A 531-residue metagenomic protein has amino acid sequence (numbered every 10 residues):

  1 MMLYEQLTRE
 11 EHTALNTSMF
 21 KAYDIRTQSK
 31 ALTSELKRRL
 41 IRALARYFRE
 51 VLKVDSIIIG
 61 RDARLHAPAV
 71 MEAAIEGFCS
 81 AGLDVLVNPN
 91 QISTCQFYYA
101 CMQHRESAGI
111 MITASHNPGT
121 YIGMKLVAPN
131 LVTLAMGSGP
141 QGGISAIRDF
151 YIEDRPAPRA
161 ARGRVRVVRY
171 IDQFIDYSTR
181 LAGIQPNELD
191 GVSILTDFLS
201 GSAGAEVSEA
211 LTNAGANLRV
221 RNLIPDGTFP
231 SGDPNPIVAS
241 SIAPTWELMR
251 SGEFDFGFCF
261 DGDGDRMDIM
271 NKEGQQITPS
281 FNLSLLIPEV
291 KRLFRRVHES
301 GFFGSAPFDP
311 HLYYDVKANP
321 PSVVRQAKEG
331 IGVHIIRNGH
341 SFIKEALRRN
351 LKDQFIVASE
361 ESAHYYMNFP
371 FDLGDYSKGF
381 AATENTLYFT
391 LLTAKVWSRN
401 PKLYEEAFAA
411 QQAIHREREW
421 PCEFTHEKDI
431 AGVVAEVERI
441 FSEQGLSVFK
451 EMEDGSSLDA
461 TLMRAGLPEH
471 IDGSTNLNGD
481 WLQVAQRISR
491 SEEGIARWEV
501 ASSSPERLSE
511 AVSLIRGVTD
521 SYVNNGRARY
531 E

Functional and structural regions predicted by a protein language model:
M2-A81, R164-I194: An N-terminal, well-structured beta->alpha segment
H12-A14, I122-M249, H298, F302-F303: Gly/Ser/Thr-enriched, mixed-charge loops and adjacent short helices that form phosphate/oxyanion-binding elements
T17-K30, F198, V357-E361, T383-T386: Conserved phosphate/anionic-ligand binding catalytic regions in large, soluble enzymes, centered on
R46, S56-I122, E209-M270: N-terminal small/polar loop signature for handling phosphorylated ligands or for N-terminal nucleophile
V85-T94, Q276-P279, I335-N338: Active-site nucleophile and cofactor-binding loops and adjacent substrate-binding regions of central metabolic enzymes
G119-S138, D149, E153, P244-V316 (+1 more regions): Replace "Mg2+/Mn2+-dependent" with "divalent metal-dependent
V220-N222, Q275-F294, Y376-L392: Gly/Ser/Thr-rich active-site loops/lids in small-molecule metabolic enzymes that frequently grip phosphoryl groups
F256, H298-E531: Phosphate-binding and adjacent anionic-ligand microenvironments
